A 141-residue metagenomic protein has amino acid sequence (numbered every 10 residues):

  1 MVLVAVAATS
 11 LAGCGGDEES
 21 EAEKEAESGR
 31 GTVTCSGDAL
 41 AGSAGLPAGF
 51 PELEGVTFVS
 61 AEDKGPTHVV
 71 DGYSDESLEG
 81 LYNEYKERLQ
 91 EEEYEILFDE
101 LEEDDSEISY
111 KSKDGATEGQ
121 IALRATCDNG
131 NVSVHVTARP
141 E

Functional and structural regions predicted by a protein language model:
M1-S10, C14-E141: An acidic-aromatic pocket/loop used at catalytic or ligand-binding sites
